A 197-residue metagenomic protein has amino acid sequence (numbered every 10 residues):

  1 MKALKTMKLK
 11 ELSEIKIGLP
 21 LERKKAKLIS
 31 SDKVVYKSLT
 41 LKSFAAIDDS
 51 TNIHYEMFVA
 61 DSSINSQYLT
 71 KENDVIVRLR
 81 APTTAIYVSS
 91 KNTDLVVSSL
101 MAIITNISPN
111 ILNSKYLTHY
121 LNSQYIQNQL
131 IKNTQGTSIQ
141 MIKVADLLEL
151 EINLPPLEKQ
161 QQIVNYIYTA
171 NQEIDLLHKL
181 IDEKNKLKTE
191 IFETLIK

Functional and structural regions predicted by a protein language model:
M1-K33, L154-K197: Non-catalytic DNA-recognition/assembly elements of restriction-modification systems
L9-S13, A102-L154: Basic, amphipathic alpha-helical recognition segments used for DNA target recognition
K10-A26, K42-E72: Sequence-specific dsDNA recognition surfaces
K27-Y36, E56, Y68-T70, V88-L100: Short, surface-exposed loop/turn microsegments at beta-strand edges and helix-strand junctions
L41-K42, I107: Structured loops at beta-to-helix junctions and adjacent beta-edge loops in soluble globular domains
I64-N65, K91, T137: A structural connector/turn signal
D74-V77: Generic structural signal for buried aliphatic residues
L79-H119: A short beta-sheet element
